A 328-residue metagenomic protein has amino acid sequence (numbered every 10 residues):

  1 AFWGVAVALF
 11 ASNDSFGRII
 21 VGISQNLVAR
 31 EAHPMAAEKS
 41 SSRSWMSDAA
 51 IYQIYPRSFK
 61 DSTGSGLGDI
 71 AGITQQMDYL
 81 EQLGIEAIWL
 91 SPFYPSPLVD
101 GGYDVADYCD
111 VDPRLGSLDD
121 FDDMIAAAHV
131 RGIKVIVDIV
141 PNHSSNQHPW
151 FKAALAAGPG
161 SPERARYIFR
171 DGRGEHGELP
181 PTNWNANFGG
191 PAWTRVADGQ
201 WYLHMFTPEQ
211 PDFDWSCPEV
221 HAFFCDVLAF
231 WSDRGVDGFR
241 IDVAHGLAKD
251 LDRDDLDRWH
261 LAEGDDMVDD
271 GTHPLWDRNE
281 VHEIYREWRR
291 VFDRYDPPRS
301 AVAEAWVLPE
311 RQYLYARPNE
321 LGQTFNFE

Functional and structural regions predicted by a protein language model:
L9-F16: N-terminal polybasic/positive-inside topogenic patches
I19-P34: Short, Lys/Arg-enriched N-terminal segments with co-localized hydrophobic residues within the first ~10-30 amino acids
A36-A229, D233, G246-P309: Acidic/aromatic-lined carbohydrate-recognition and catalytic surfaces of CAZymes acting on diverse glycans
I88, F239-I241: Hydrophobic residues within beta-strands of alpha/beta enzymes
R234-G238: A glycine-centered loop/beta-turn motif at secondary-structure junctions
A305-E328: Noncatalytic carbohydrate-binding groove/subsite architecture in carbohydrate-active enzymes
